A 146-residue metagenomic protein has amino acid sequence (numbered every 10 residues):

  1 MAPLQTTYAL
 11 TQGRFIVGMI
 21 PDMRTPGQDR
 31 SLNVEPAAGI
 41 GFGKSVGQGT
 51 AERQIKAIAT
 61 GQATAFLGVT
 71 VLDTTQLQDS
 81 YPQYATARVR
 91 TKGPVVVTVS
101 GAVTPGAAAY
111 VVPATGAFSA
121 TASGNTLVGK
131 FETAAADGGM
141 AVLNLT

Functional and structural regions predicted by a protein language model:
M1-T146: Surface-exposed, low-hydrophobicity beta-strand/loop segments enriched in small/polar/acidic residues
